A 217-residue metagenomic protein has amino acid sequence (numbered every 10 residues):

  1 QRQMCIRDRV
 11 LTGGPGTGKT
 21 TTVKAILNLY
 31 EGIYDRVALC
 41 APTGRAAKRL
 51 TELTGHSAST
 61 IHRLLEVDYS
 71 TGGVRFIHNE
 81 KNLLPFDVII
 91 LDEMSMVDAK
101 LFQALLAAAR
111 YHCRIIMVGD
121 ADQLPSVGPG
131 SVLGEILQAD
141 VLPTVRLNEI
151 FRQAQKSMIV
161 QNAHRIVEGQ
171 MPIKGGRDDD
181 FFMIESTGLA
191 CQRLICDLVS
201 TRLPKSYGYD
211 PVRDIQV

Functional and structural regions predicted by a protein language model:
Q1-I6: Short, small-residue-biased leader/transition segments that mark boundaries at the very start of proteins
R9-T12, A38, I116: Short hydrophobic/aromatic beta-strand immediately N-terminal to the Walker A/P-loop
G18: Conserved glycine(s) of the Walker
T22, I26: Hydrophobic positions on the alpha1 helix immediately C-terminal to the Walker A/P-loop
R36-A41, R45-A108, E149-I150, I159-V160 (+1 more regions): Conserved P-loop NTPase motor core of helicases/translocases
L91, V118-G119: Hydrophobic residues in beta-strands of the RecA-like P-loop NTPase core, especially within AAA+ ATPase
A99-C113, S131-I136: Short, conserved "post-DEAD/DEAH" coupling segment immediately C-terminal to helicase motif II within the SF2/RecA-like
D122-V217: Conserved helicase motor core of P-loop NTPases
